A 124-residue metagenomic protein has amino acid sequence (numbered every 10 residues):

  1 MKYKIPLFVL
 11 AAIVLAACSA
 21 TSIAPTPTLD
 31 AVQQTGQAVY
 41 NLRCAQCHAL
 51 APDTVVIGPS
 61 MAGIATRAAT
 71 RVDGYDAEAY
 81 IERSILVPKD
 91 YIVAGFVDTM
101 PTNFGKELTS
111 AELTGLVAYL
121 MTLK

Functional and structural regions predicted by a protein language model:
M1-F8: Bacterial N-terminal signal peptides that target proteins for export
V14-A17: C-terminal motif of bacterial Sec signal peptides marking the signal peptidase cleavage site
S19-V39: Electrostatic cytochrome c docking/interface patches
A20, Q46-A49, T102: Disulfide-rich extracellular modules and peptides
Q33, Q37, A49-S84, K106: Gly/Gly-Pro-rich "capping" loops immediately C-terminal to redox-active cysteine motifs in periplasmic/lumenal
G36-L50, L116, L120: The canonical Cys-X-X-Cys-His
V55-I64, L86-L113, L120: Axial heme c-ligation environment in periplasmic c-type cytochrome domains
L123-K124: Short, solvent-exposed mixed-charge patches
